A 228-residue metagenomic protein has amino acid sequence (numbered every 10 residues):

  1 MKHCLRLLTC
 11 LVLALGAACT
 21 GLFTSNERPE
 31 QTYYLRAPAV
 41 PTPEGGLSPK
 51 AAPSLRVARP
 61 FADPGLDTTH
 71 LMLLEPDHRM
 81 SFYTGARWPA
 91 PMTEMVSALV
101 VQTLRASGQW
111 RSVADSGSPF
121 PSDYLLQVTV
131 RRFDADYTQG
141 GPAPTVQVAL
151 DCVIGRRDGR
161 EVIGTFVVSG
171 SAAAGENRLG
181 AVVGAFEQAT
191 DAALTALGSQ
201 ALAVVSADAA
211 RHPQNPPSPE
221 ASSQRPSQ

Functional and structural regions predicted by a protein language model:
M1-T9: Bacterial N-terminal signal peptides that target proteins for export
L15-A18: C-terminal motif of bacterial Sec signal peptides marking the signal peptidase cleavage site
T20-T42, S107-D158: Surface-exposed short loop/turn segments
T20-T93, V204-Q228: A structural "domain/chain start" motif
A51-P53, D67-T69, P76, T84 (+4 more regions): Envelope-exposed proteins and targeting segments
M80-R87, D158-S199: Short secondary-structure boundary motifs at beta->alpha junctions and helix caps
T93, S97-V101, S107, E187-L194 (+1 more regions): Extracytoplasmic/secreted envelope proteins and their assembly/folding machinery, especially bacterial periplasmic
